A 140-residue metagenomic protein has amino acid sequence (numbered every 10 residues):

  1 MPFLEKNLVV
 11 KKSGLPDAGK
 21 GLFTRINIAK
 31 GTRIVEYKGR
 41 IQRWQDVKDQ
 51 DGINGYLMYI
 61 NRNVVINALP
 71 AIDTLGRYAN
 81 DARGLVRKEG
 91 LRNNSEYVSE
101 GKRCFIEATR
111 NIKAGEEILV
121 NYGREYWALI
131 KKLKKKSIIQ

Functional and structural regions predicted by a protein language model:
P2-E89, S137-I139: Catalytic cores of histone-lysine modification enzymes
R83, K88-Q140: C-terminal SET catalytic tail plus cysteine-rich post-SET Zn-binding segment of SAM-dependent SET-domain
